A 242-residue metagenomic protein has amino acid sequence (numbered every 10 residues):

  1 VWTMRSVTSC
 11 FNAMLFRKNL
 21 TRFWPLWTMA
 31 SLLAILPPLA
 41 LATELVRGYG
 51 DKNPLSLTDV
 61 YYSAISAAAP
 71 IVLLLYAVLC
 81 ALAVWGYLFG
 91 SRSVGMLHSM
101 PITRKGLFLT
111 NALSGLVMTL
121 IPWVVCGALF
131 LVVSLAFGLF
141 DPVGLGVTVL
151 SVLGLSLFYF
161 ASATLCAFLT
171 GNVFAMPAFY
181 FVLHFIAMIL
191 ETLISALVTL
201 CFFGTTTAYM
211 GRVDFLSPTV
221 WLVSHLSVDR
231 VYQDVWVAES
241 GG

Functional and structural regions predicted by a protein language model:
W2, E44-S63, V182-G242: Terminal transmembrane helical anchor/hairpin motif
W2-A34: Aromatic- and glycine-rich beta-strand/loop motifs that create alpha-glucan
K18, R22, G106, T110-T119 (+1 more regions): Start (N-cap) of specific transmembrane helices in multi-pass transporter permeases
T21-Y49, A68-V78, V182-L190: Hydrophobic alpha-helical transmembrane segments of multi-pass membrane transport/permease proteins
D59-S66, L113-M176, Y180, M188 (+2 more regions): Secretory targeting signals
A64-S93, R104, A112: Long, hydrophobic alpha-helical segments
V84-G90, V94, F174, L193-F202: Juxtamembrane/interface segments at transmembrane-helix termini
H98-K105: Short helix-to-coil transition segments within interhelical loops that connect adjacent transmembrane helices
